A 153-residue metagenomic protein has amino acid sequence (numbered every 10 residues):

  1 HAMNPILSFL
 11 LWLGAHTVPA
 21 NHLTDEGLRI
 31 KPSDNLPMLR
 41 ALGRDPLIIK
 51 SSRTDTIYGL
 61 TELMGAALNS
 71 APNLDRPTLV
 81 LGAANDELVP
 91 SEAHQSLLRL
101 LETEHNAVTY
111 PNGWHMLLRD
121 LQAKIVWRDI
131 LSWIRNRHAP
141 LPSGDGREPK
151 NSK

Functional and structural regions predicted by a protein language model:
H1-R53: Alpha/beta-hydrolase-fold enzymes
A2-I6, P90-A93, Q122-A123: Residues at alpha-helix caps and immediate loop-helix transition turns in enzyme cores, especially N- and C-cap
I49-K50, N85-V89, M116: Acidic catalytic loop of the alpha/beta-hydrolase fold
S52-S70: Active-site nucleophile elbow and catalytic-triad environment of alpha/beta-hydrolase enzymes
L74, V80-G82, D86: Short beta-strand/loop motif that positions the catalytic acidic residue of the alpha/beta-hydrolase fold
R76, P90-L100: Short alpha-helix in the alpha/beta-hydrolase fold that links the catalytic acid
E104-K153: Catalytic active-site module of serine/aspartate enzymes centered on a nucleophile-bearing elbow/loop
